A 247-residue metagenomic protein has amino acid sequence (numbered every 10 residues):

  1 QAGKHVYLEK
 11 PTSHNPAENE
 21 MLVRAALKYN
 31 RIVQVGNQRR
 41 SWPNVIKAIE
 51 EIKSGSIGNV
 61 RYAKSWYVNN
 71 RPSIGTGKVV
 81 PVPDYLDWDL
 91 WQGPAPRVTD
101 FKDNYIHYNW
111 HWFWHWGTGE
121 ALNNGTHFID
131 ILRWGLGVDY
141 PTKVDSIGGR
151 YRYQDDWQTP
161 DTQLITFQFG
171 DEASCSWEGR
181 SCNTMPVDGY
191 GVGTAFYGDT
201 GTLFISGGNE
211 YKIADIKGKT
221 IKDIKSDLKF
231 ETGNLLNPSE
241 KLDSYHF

Functional and structural regions predicted by a protein language model:
Q1-S41, G55: Beta-strand-loop-alpha-helix segment that lines the small-molecule cofactor/substrate pocket of alpha/beta enzymes
A17-M21, R40-P43, K47, L86 (+1 more regions): Extracytoplasmic/secreted proteins, especially bacterial periplasmic and envelope-associated proteins
A25, K47-E51: Active-site Tyr-X1-5-Lys
V33-G36, I52, K64-S65, G75: Alpha/beta-hydrolase
K47, N59, K64-F247: Contiguous beta-strand/loop segments that form the cofactor/metal-binding neighborhood of enzyme cores
